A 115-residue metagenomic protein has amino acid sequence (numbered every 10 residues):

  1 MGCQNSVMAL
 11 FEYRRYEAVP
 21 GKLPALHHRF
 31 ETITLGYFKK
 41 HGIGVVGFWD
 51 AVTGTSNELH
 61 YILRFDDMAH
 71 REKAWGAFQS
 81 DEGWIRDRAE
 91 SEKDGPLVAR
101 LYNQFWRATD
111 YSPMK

Functional and structural regions predicted by a protein language model:
M1-C3, L35: Short intrinsically disordered, low-complexity coil segments enriched in acidic
C3-V7, G44-N57, I85-K115: Glycine-rich beta-strand-turn "strand-cap" elements at beta-sheet edges
A9-E12, L35: Short amphipathic alpha-helical segments, especially helix-boundary/capping motifs
F11-E17, V46-D81, Y102-W106: Short, well-ordered beta-strand segments in beta-rich or mixed alpha/beta enzyme and ligand-binding folds
K22-F48, Q79: Short amphipathic alpha-helical segments
P24-L26, R71-K73, P113-K115: Short acidic, gly/pro-rich beta-turn/loop elements at beta-sheet edges and active-site/ligand-binding grooves
F30, W75, R88: Short, flexible helix/strand-to-coil boundary loops that buttress conserved ligand/catalytic motifs in alpha/beta
Y37, D67, W84: Intrinsically disordered, low-complexity polar regions and short flexible loop motifs
